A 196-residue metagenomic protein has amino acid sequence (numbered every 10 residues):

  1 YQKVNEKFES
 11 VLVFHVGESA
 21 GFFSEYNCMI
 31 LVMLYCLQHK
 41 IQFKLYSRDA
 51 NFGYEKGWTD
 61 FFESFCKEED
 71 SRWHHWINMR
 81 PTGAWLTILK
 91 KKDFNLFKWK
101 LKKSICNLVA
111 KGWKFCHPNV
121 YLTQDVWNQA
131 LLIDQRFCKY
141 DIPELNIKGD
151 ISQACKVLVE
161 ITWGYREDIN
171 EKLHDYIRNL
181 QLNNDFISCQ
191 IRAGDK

Functional and structural regions predicted by a protein language model:
Y1-K196: Secretory-pathway glycan-assembly enzymes, especially type II membrane glycosyltransferases that use nucleotide-sugar
